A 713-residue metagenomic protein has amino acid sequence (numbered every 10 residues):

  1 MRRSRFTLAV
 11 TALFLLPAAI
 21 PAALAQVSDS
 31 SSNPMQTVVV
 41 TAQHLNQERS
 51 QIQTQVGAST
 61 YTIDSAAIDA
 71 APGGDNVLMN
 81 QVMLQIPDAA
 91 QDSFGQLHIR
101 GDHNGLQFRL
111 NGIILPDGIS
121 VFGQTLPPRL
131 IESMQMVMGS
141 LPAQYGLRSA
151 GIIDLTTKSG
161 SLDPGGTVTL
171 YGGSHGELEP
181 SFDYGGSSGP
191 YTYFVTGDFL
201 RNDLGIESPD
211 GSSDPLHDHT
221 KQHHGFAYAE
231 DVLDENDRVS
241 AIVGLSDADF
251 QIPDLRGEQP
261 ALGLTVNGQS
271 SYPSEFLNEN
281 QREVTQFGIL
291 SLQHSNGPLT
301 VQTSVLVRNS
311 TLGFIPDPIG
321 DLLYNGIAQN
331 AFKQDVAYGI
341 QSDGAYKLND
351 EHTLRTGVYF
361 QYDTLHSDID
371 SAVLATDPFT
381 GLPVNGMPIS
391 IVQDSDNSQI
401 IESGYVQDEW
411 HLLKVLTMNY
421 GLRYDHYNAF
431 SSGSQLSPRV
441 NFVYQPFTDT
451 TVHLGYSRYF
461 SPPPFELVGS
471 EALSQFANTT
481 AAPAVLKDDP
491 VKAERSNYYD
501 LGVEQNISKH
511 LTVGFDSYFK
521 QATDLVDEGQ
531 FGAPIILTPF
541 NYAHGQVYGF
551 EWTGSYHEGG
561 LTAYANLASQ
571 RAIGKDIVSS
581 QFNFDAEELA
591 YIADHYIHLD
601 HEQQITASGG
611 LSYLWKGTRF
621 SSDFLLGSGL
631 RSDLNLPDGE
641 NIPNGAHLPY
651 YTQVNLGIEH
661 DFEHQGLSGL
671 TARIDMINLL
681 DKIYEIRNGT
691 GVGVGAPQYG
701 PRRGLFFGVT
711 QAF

Functional and structural regions predicted by a protein language model:
T11, G185, E230-D234, Y596-F713: Conserved C-terminal beta-signal and adjacent last beta-strands/turns of outer-membrane beta-barrel proteins
T37-G73, N104-Q107, M134: N-terminal periplasmic "start-of-domain" segments of outer-membrane beta-barrel proteins
M79-L115, E132: Extracytoplasmic beta-strand/coil segments of soluble accessory domains associated with Gram-negative outer-membrane
M79-V82, L97, V121-F122, M136 (+2 more regions): N-terminal periplasmic accessory domains that precede and gate Gram-negative outer-membrane beta-barrel machines
I113-G139: Short acidic/polar hinge/loop motifs at secondary-structure boundaries that mediate gating or recognition
G172-R201, S212-P253, N280-T300, L348-N349: Transmembrane beta-barrel wall of Gram-negative outer-membrane proteins
S295-P316, Q445, L467, D489-G559 (+2 more regions): Membrane-embedded beta-barrel scaffold of Gram-negative outer-membrane proteins
L413, V513-Q521, F540-L636: Gram-negative outer-membrane beta-barrel transporters
